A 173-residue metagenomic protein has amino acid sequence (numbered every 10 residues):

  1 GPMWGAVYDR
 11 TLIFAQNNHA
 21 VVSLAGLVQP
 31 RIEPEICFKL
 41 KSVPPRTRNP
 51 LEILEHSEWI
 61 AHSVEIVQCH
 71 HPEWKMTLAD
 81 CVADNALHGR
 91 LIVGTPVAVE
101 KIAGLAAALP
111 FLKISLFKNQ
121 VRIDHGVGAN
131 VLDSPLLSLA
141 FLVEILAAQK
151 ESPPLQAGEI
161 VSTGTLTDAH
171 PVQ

Functional and structural regions predicted by a protein language model:
G1-S134, V143, A148: Catalytic-core "active-site belt" of small-molecule-metabolizing enzymes, emphasizing His/Asp/Glu-rich regions
L139-L146, E159-T163: Short, structured beta-strand/loop micro-motifs enriched in basic residues and often containing a Trp
K150-P153: Phosphate-handling active-site elements
L155-Q173: Conserved metal-binding segment of the jelly-roll/cupin
